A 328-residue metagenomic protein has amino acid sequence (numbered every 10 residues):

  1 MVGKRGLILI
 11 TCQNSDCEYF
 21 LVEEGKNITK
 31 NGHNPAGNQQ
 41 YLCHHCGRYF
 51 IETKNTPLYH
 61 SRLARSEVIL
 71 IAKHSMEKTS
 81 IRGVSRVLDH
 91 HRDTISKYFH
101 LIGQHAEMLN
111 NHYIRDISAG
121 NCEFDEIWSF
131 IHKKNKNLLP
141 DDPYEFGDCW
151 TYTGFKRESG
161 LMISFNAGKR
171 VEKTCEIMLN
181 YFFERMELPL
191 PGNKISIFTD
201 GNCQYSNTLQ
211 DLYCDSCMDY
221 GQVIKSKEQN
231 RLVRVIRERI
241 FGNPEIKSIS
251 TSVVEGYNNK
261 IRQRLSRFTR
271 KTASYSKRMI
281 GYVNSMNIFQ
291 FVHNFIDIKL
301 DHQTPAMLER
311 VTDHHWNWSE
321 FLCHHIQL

Functional and structural regions predicted by a protein language model:
M1-L328: Residue-level recognition of single "structural anchor" positions that define or cap local secondary structure
